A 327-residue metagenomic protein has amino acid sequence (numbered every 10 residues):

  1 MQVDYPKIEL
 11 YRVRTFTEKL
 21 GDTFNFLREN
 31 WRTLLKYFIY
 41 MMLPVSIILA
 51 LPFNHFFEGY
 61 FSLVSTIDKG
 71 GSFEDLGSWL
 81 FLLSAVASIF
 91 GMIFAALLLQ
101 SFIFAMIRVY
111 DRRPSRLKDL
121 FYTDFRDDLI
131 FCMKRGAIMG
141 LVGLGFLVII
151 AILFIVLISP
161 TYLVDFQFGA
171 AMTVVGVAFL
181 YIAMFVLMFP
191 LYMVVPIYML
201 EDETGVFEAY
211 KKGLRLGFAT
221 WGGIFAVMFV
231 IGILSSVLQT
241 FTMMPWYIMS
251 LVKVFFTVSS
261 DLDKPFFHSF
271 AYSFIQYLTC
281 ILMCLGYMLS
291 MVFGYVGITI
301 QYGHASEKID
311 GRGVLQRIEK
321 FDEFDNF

Functional and structural regions predicted by a protein language model:
M1-L82: Non-cleavable N-terminal signal-anchor transmembrane helices
M1-Y11, F61-G70, L99, F104-R116 (+2 more regions): Juxtamembrane transition segments at transmembrane-helix termini in multipass membrane proteins
T15, A95, A183-L187: A generic short alpha-helical patch detector that favors 3-5-residue windows in or near N-terminal regions
T15-E18, A85, L98, F102: Generic alpha-helix structural propensity
T17-V45, L117-F146, F189-Q239, Q276 (+1 more regions): Interfacial aromatic "cap" segments that immediately flank transmembrane helices in multipass membrane proteins
I48-M92, L147-M184, Q239-Y287: Membrane-helix interface segments in multi-pass membrane proteins
L82-L98, M133-V142: Hydrophobic alpha-helical transmembrane segments
F94, I107-D111, F125: Generic hydrophobic/packing signal
